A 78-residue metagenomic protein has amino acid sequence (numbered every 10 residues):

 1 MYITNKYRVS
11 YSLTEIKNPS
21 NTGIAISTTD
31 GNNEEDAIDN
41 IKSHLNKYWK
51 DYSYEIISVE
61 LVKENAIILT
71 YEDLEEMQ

Functional and structural regions predicted by a protein language model:
Y2-I24: Short aromatic-glycine-(Arg/Gly/Cys) micro-motifs in beta-strand/loop hairpins
Y7, N33-E34, A66: N-terminal cationic leader/targeting segments used for protein routing and processing
I16, D30-G31, E72: Serine/threonine-rich, low-complexity intrinsically disordered segments
S20-E35: A short, exposed loop/beta-hairpin motif centered on an aromatic-Gly-Thr core
N32-S53: A short, charged, amphipathic alpha-helix used as a generic interaction element across diverse proteins
N46-Q78: Short, mixed-charge low-complexity intrinsically disordered segments
